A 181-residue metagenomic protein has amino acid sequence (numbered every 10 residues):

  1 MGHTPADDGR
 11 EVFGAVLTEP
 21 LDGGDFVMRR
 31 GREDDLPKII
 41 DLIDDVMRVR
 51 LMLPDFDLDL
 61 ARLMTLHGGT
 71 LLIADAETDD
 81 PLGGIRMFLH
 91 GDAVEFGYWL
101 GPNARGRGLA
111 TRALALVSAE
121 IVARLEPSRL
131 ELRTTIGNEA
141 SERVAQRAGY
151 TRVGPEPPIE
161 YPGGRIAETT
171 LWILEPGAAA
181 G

Functional and structural regions predicted by a protein language model:
M1-V46, T70-G181: Acyl-donor (CoA/ACP) binding surface of acyl/acetyltransferases
D44-M64, G69: Conserved GNAT-fold acetyl-CoA-binding loop/helix
